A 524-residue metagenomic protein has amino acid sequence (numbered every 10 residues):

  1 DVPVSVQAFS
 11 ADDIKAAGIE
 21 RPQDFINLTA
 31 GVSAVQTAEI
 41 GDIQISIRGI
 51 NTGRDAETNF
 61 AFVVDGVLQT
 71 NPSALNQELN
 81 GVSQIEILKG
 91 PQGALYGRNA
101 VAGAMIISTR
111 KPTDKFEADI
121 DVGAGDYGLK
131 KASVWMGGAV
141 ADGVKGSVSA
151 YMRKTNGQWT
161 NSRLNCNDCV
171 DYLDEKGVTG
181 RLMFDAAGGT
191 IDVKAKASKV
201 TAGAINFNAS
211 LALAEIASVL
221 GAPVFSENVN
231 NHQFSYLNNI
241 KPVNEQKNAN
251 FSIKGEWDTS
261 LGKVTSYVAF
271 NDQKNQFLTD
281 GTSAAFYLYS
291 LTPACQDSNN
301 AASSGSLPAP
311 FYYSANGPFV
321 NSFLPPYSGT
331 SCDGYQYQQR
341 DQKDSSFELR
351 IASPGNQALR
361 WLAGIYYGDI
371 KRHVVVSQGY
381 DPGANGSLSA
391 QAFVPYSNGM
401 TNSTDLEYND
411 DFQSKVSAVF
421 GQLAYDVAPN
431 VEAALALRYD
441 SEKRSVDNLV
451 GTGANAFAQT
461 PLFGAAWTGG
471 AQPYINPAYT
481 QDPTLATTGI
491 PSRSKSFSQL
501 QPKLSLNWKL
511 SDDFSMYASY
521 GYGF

Functional and structural regions predicted by a protein language model:
D1-A17, F25, I43-S46, F60 (+1 more regions): N-terminal periplasmic "start-of-domain" segments of outer-membrane beta-barrel proteins
P22-Q23, Q44-R48, V63, I87 (+2 more regions): N-terminal periplasmic accessory domains that precede and gate Gram-negative outer-membrane beta-barrel machines
Q23-V67, S83: Extracytoplasmic beta-strand/coil segments of soluble accessory domains associated with Gram-negative outer-membrane
N59, D65-P91: Short acidic/polar hinge/loop motifs at secondary-structure boundaries that mediate gating or recognition
E117, A124-T155, W159-A214, A249-I253 (+6 more regions): Transmembrane beta-barrel wall of Gram-negative outer-membrane proteins
W159-C169, I205-L237, T282-Y337, S377-N409 (+1 more regions): Solvent-exposed loop segments that connect transmembrane elements
L173-L362, G368-I370: Outer-membrane beta-barrel domain signature, strongest for Gram-negative TonB-dependent receptors and also present
M183-D185, I351-P354, R360, G364-G368 (+1 more regions): Structural signature of Gram-negative outer-membrane beta-barrels, strongest in the C-terminal barrel of TonB-dependent
